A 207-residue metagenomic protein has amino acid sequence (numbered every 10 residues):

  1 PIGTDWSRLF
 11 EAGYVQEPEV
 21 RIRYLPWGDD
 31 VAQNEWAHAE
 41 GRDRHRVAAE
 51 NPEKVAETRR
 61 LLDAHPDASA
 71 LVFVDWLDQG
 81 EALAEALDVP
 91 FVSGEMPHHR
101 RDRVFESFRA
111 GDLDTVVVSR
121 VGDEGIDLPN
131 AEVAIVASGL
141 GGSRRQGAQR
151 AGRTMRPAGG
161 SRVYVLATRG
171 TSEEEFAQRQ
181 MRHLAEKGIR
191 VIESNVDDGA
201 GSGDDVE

Functional and structural regions predicted by a protein language model:
P1-V20: Post-DEXD/H (motif II) to motif III coupling segment of the RecA-like Helicase ATP-binding lobe
V15-E19, P129-V133, P157-V163, K187-I189: Short glycine-/polar-rich loops that comprise or flank the Walker A/P-loop and associated switch/sensor motifs
A32-E85: Conserved interdomain hinge at the start of the Helicase C-terminal
A64, S69-A70, V191-E207: Long, largely alpha-helical accessory region at the distal end of helicase-like NTP-driven motors
L71-F73, D78-A82, D88-D123: Conserved helicase ATPase core of P-loop NTP-dependent helicases/translocases
T115-V117, E124-G139, S161-L166: A short beta-strand element within the Helicase C-terminal
G125-L128, G142-A148, T171-Q178: Switch/connector loops and helix/strand junctions flanking conserved nucleotide-binding motifs in nucleotide-processing
R153-H183: Conserved segment of the helicase C-terminal RecA-like domain
